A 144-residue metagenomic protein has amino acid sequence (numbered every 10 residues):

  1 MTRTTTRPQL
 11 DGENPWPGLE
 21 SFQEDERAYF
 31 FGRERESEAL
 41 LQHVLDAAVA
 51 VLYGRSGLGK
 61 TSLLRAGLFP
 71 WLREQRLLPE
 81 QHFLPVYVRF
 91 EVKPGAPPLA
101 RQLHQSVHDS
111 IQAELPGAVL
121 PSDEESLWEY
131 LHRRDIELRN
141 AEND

Functional and structural regions predicted by a protein language model:
M1-D144: Amphipathic helix/helix-loop-helix segment enriched in hydrophobic residues with interspersed Lys/Arg and occasional
